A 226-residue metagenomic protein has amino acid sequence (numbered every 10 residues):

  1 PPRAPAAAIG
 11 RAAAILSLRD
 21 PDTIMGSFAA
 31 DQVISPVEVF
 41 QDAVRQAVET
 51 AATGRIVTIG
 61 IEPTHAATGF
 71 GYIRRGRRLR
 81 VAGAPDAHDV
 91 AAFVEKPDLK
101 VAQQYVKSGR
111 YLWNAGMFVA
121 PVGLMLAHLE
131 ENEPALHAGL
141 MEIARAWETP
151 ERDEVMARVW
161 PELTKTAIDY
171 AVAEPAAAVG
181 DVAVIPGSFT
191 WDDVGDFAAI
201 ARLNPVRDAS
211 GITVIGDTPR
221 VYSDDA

Functional and structural regions predicted by a protein language model:
P1-R80, A120, L126-E133: Conserved beta-loop-beta/alpha segment of the NTase-like Rossmann-fold superfamily that binds/positions NTPs
A14-P21, E49-T53, R78, D98 (+8 more regions): Generic secondary-structure signature for well-ordered alpha-helical cores
D20-T23, A52-I56, T68-G69, H88-D89 (+4 more regions): Short coil/turn connectors at secondary-structure junctions
D31-E38, G60, A87-F93, Y111-G116 (+1 more regions): Flexible, glycine/proline-enriched loop segments at strand-loop-helix junctions that form or flank small-ligand binding
V37, A102, A115, A127-L129 (+1 more regions): Short helix/loop capping segments that flank catalytic or ligand/cofactor-binding pockets
G76-L112: A short, charged helix-loop
G109-M125: Short loop-to-beta-strand entry elements in the cores of soluble alpha/beta enzymes
A120-A226: Left-handed beta-helix
